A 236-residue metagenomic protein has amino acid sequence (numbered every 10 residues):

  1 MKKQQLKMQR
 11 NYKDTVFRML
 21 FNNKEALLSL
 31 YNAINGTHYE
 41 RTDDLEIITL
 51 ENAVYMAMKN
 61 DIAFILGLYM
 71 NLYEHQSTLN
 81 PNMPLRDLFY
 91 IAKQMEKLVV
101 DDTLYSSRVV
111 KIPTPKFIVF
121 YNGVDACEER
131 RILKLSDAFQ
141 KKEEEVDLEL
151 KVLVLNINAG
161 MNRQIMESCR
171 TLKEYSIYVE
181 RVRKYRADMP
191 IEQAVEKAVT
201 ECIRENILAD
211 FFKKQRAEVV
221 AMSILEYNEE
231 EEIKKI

Functional and structural regions predicted by a protein language model:
M1-I236: Elongated, amphipathic alpha-helical interaction scaffolds
